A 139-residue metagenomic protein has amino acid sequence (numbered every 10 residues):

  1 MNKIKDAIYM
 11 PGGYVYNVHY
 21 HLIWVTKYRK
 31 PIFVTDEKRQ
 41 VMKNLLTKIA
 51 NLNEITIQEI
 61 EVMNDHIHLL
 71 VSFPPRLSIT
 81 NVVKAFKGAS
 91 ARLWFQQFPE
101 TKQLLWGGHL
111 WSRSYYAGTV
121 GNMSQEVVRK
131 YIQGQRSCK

Functional and structural regions predicted by a protein language model:
M1-K139: Basic nucleic-acid-binding interfaces
